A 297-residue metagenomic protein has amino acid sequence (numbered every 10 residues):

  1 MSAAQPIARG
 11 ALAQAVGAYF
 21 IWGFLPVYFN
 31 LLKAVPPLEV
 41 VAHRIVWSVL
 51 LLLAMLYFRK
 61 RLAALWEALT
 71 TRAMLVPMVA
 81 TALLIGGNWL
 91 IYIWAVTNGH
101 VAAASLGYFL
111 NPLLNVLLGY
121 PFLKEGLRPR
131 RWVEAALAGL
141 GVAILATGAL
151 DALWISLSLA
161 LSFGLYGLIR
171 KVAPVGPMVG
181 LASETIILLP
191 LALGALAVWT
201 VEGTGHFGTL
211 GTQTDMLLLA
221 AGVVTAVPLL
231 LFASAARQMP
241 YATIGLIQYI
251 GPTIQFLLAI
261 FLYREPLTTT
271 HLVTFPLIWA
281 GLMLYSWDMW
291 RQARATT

Functional and structural regions predicted by a protein language model:
M1-E39, A143-V172, G194, L258 (+1 more regions): Glycine-/small-residue-enriched transmembrane alpha-helix faces in small-molecule transporters and effluxers
M1-G17, L50-M78, P129, L181 (+3 more regions): Membrane-interface interhelical linkers
S2, G148, Y249-T297: C-terminal-most transmembrane helix of multi-pass membrane proteins
V16, F20-F24, Y28, V79-N98 (+4 more regions): Hydrophobic alpha-helical transmembrane segments of multi-pass membrane transport proteins, especially secondary
V27-L38, A64-W66, T97-H100, L140-A143 (+4 more regions): Membrane-interface helix termini and inter-helical loops of multi-pass transporters
L32, V40, A95-V96, P121-K124 (+5 more regions): Hydrophobic/aromatic residues within transmembrane alpha-helices of multi-pass small-molecule transporters
L106-L110, V175-I187, A226-F261: Helix-helix packing/entry segments at the starts of transmembrane helices
N111-R131, T253-L272: C-terminal transmembrane-helix exit sites in multi-pass transporters
